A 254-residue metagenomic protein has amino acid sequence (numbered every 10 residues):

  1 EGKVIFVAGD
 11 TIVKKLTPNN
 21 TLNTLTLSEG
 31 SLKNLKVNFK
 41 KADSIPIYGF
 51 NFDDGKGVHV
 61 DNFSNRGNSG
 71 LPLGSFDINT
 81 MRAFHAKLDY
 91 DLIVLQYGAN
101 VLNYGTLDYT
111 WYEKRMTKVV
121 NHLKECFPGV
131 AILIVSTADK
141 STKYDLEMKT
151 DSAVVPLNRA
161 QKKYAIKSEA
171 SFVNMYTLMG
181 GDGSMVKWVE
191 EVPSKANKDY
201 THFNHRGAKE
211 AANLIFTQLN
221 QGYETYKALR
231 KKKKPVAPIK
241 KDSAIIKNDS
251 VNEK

Functional and structural regions predicted by a protein language model:
E1-K114, H202-F203: Conserved SGNH/GDSL esterase-like catalytic core that processes O-acyl groups on lipids and polysaccharides
V58-H59, L88-I93, F127-I132, K167-S171: Loop/turn elements at helix/coil->beta-strand transitions in domains of secreted/extracellular proteins
I78, R82, E113-V120, N158 (+2 more regions): Extracytoplasmic/secreted envelope proteins and their assembly/folding machinery, especially bacterial periplasmic
R82-L88, K124-C126, G222-T225: Surface-exposed acidic, glycine-flexible loop patches that form ligand/cofactor-binding and adhesion interfaces
V94-V101, N121-N158, N174: Active-site segments of SGNH/GDSL-like serine hydrolases that catalyze O-acetyl group transfer/hydrolysis on lipids
L107-R115, K149-P156: Alpha-helix N-cap and loop-to-helix initiation/capping positions
D139-E253: Catalytic His-Asp segment of secreted/periplasmic serine-dependent ester chemistry enzymes
